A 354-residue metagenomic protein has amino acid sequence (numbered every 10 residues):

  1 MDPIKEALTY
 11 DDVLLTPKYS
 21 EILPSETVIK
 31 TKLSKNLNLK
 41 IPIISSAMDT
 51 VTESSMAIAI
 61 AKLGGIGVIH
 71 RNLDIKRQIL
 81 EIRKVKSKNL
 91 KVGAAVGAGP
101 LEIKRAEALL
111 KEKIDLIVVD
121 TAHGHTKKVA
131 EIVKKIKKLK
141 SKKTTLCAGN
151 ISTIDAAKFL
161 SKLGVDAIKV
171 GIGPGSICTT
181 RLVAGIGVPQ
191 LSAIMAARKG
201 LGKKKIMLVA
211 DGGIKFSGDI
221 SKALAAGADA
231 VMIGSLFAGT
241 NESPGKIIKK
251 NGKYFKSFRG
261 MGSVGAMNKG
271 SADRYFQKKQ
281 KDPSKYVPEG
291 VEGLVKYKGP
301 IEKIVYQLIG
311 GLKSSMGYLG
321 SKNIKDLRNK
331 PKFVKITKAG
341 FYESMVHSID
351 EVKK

Functional and structural regions predicted by a protein language model:
M1-E21, A95, L163, G185-A210 (+1 more regions): Alpha/beta catalytic cores of nucleotide-metabolism and tRNA/nucleoside-modifying enzymes
M1-M207, F237-T240, E343: Active-site entrance/lid segments in N-terminal catalytic domains of soluble metabolic enzymes
